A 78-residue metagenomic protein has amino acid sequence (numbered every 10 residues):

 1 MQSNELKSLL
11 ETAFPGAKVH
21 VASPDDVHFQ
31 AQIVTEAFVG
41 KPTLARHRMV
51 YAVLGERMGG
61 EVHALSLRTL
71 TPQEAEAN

Functional and structural regions predicted by a protein language model:
M1-A17: N-proximal, solvent-exposed amphipathic alpha-helical segments enriched in charged/polar residues
F14-Q30: Short edge beta-strands and adjacent turn/loop segments
A22, V34, R68-L70: Solvent-exposed beta-strand sheet faces enriched in polar/charged residues
D26-H28, F38, P72: Short active-site-proximal "capping" loops at secondary-structure junctions
F29-I33, A75-N78: Short, solvent-exposed polar/charged micro-motifs at secondary-structure junctions
Q32-A45: A short interface-forming secondary-structure element
L44-N78: C-terminal structural segments of small proteins and small subunits
